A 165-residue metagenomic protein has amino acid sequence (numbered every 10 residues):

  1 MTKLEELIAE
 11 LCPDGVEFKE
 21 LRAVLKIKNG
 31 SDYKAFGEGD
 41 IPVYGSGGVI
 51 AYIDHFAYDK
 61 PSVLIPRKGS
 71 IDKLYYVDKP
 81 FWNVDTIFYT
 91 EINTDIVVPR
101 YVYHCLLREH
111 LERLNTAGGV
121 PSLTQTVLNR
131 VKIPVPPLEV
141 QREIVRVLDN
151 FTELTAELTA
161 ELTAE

Functional and structural regions predicted by a protein language model:
M1, V16-E17, K132-T163: Amphipathic alpha-helical segments
T2-E5, A9, A23, P121 (+3 more regions): Intrinsic-disorder/low-complexity peptide segments enriched for small residues
T2-S31, A35-E38, E165: Conserved aromatic/hydrophobic "specificity hotspots" at molecular recognition or selectivity sites
E10-P13, E91, F151: Generic alpha-helical structural element
L21-K132: DNA target-recognition domains and sequence-specific DNA-contacting regions of bacterial/archaeal
G118-G119, E161-E165: Short, tandemly repeated low-complexity microdomains enriched for cysteine and small residues
